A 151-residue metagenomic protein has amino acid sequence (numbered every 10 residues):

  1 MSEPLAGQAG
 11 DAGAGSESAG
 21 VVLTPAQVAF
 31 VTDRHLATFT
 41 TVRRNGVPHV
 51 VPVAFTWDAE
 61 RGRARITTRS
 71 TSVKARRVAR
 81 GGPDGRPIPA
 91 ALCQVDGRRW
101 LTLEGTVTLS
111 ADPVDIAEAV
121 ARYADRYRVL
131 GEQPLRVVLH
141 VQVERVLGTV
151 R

Functional and structural regions predicted by a protein language model:
S2-V22, G97-R151: Charged, gly/pro-rich active-site loop segments
S16-F39, N45: Long, hydrophobic N-terminal alpha-helical segment
V28-A29, T56, C93, R128-G131: Short secondary-structure boundary/capping segments
R34-S70, P89-C93: Short beta-strand segments
G85: Active-site histidine-anchored catalytic micro-motif
